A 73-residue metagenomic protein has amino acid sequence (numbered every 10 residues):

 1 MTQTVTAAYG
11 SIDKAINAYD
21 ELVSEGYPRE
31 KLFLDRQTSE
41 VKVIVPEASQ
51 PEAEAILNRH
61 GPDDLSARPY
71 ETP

Functional and structural regions predicted by a protein language model:
M1-P73: Positively charged, small/polar-rich N-terminal and surface patches that mediate targeting and assembly and bind
